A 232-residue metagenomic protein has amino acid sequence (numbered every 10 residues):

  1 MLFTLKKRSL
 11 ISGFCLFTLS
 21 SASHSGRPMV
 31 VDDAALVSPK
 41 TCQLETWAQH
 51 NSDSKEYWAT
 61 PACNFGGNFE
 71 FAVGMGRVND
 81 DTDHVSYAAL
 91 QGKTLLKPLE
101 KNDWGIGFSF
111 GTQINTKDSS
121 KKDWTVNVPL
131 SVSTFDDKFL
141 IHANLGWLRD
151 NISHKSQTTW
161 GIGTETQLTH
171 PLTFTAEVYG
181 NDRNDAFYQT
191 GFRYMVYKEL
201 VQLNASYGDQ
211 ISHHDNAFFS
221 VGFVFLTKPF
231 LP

Functional and structural regions predicted by a protein language model:
M1-V30, F230-P232: Cleavable N-terminal export/targeting peptides
H24-P232: Transmembrane beta-barrel domains of Gram-negative outer membranes and organellar outer membranes
